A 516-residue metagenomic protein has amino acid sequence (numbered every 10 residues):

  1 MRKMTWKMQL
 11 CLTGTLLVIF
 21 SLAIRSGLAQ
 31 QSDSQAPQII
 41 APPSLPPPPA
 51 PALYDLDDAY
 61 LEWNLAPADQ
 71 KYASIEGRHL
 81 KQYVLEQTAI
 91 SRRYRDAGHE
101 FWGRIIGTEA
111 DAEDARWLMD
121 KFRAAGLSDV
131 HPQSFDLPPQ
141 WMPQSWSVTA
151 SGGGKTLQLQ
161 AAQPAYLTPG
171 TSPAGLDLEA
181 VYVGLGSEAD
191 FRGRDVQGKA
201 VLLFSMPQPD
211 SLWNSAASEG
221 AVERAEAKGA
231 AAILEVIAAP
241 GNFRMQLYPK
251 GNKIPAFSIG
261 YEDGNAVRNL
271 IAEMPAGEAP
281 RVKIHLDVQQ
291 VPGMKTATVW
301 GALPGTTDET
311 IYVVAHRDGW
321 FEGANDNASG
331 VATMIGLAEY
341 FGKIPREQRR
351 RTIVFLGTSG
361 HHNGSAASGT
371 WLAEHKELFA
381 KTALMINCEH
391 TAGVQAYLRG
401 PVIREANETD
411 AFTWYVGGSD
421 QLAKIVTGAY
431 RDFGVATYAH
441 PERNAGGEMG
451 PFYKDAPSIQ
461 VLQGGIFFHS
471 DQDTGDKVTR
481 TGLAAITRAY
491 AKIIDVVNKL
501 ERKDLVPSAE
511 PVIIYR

Functional and structural regions predicted by a protein language model:
C11-R25: Bacterial N-terminal signal peptides
Q31-A112, L118-D120, A125, F191 (+3 more regions): N-terminal hydrophobic or amphipathic helices/low-complexity stretches enriched in small/hydrophobic/Pro/Gly
A66-I75, G98-A112, Y182-V183, M206-V222 (+8 more regions): Second-shell loop/turn segments in exported
G77-D111, L118-A125, D195, K199-A216 (+3 more regions): Catalytic-core environment of secreted peptidases
Q82-L85, Y94-A200, P207-D210: Noncatalytic luminal/extracellular "stalk/propeptide" segments of secretory-pathway proteins
L159-G193, Y248-N325, G336-E339, K343-I344 (+1 more regions): Soluble metallo-hydrolase cores and metallopeptidase-like ectodomains found primarily in the secretory/periplasmic
G264, T306-D308, T358-Q460: Metal-dependent peptidase/peptidase-like ectodomains
I466-R516: His/Asp/Glu-rich mid-to-C-terminal helical/loop segments that flank catalytic regions of hydrolases
